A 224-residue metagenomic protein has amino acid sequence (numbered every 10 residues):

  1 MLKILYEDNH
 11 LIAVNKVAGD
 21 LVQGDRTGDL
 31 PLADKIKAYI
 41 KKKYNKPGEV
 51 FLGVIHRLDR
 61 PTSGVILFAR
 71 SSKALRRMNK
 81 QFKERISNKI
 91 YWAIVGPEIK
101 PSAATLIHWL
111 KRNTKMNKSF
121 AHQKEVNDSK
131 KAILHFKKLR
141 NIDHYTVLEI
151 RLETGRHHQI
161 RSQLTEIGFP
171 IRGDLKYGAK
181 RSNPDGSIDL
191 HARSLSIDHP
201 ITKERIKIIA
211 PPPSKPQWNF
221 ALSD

Functional and structural regions predicted by a protein language model:
M1-D224: RNA pseudouridine synthases
